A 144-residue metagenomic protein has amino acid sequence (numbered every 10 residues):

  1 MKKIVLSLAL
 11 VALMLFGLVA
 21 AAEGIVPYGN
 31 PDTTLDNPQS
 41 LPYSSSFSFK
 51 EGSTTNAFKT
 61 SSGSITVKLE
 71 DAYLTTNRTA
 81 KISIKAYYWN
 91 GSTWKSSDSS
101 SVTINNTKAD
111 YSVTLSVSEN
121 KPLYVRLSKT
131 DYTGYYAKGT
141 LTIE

Functional and structural regions predicted by a protein language model:
M1-I4: Positively charged n-region of N-terminal signal peptides that target proteins for export
L6-M14: Hydrophobic helical h-region of N-terminal Sec-dependent signal peptides in bacterial secretory/periplasmic proteins
L15-T33: Sec-dependent signal peptide cleavage junction
S44, E51-T60, S97, Y136-K138: Short Trp-Ser/Thr-centered turn/loop motifs at beta-strand boundaries
G63-V67, L115-D131: Noncatalytic modules at the cell exterior or secretory-pathway interfaces, chiefly beta-strand-rich lectin/adhesion
N77-T93: Short, surface-exposed beta-strand/strand-loop-strand elements in extracellular ectodomains
R78-I82, R126-E144: Edge beta-strands of jelly-roll/beta-sandwich modules across compartments, strongly enriched in secreted/luminal
S83-I84, K95-T107: Solvent-exposed serine/threonine-rich low-complexity stretches and specific carbohydrate-binding patches
